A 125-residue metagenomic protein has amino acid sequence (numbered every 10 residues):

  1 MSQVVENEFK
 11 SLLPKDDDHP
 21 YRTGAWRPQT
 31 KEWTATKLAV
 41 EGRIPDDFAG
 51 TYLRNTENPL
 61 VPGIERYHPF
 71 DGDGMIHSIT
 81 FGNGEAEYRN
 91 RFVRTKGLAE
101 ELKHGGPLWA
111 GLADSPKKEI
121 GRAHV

Functional and structural regions predicted by a protein language model:
M1-R122: Beta-propeller domains
